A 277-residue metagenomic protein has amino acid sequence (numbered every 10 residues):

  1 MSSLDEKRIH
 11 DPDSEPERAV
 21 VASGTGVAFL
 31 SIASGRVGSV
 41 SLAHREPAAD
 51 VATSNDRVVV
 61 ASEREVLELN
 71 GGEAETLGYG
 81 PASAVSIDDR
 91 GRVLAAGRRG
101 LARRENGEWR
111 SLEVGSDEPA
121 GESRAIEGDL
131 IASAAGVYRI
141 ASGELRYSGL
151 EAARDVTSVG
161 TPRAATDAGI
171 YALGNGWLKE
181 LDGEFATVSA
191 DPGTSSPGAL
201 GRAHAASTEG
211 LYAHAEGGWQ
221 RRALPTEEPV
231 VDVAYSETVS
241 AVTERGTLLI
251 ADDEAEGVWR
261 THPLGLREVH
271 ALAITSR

Functional and structural regions predicted by a protein language model:
M1-R277: Acidic, polar-rich N-terminal leader regions of halophilic archaeal proteins
